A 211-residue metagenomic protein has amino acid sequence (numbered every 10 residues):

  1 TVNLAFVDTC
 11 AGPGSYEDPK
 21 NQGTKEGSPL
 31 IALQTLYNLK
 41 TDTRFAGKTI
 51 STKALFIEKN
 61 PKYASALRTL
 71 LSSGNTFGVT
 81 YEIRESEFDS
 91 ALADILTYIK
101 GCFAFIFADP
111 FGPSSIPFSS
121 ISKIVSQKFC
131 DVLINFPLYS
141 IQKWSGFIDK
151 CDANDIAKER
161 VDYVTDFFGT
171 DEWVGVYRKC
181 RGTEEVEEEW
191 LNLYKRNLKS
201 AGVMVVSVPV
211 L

Functional and structural regions predicted by a protein language model:
T1-D94: SAM cofactor-binding core of SAM-dependent methyltransferases, primarily the Rossmann-like beta-alpha-beta module
F6, S51, F103-F105, D131: Broad gene-expression machinery/nucleic-acid interaction feature
A11, P110-F111: Conserved Walker B
T24, T52, G74-F77, K100-A104 (+1 more regions): A generic short-segment signal for beta-strand/edge and adjacent turn/coil regions
L55-I57, A104-D109: Acidic beta-strand-to-loop metal/phosphate-binding motif
A93-F103, F111-L211: Class I S-adenosyl-L-methionine
